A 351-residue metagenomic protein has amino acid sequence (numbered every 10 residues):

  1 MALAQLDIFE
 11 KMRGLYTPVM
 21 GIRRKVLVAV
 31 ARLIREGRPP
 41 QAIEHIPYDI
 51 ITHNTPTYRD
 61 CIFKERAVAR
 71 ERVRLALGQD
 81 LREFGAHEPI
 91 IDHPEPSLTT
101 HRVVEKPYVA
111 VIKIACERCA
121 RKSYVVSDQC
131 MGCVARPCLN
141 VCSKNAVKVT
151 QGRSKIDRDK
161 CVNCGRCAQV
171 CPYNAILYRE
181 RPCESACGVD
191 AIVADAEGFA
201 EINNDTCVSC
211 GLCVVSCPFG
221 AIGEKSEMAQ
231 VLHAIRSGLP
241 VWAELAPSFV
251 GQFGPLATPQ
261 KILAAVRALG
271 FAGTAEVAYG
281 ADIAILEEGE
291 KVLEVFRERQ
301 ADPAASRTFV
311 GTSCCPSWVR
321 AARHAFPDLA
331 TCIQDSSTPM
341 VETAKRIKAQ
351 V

Functional and structural regions predicted by a protein language model:
M1-R82, E224-V351: Iron-sulfur-associated redox domains of electron-transfer enzymes in respiratory and anaerobic energy metabolism
A2-V170, N174-A186: Ferredoxin-type iron-sulfur electron-transfer modules and their immediate structural context
K106-P107, C116-C119, V162, I192-V193 (+2 more regions): A short alpha-helix capping/helix-coil boundary motif
A120-G211, V215, S226-E227, S237-G238 (+4 more regions): Glycine- and small hydrophobic-enriched segments that form the cores of compact globular domains
P218: Switch II (G3) loop of P-loop NTPases
